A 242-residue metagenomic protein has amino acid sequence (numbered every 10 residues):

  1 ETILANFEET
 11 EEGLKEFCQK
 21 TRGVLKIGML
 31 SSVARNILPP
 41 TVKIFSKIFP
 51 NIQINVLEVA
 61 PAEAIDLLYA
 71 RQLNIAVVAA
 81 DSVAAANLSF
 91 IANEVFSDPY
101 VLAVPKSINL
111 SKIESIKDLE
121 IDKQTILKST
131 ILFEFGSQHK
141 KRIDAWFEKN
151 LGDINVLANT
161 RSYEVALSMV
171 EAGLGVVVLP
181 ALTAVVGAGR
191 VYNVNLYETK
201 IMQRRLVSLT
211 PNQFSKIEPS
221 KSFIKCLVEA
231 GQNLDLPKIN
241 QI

Functional and structural regions predicted by a protein language model:
E1-R22, V77-V78, E229-Q232: Alpha-helical "hinge/linker" immediately C-terminal to small N-terminal DNA-binding modules
R22-A85, L151, T160: Central regulatory/effector-binding core of bacterial HTH transcription factors
V24-G28, A76, A103, I131 (+2 more regions): Short, well-ordered beta-strand segments
I37, A103, V194-P237: A late-sequence structural motif
V59-K128, A181-T183, I201-M202: Acidic, Gly/Pro-rich loop/turn segments at junctions of secondary structure
A60-L73, A79, Q138-V194: Hydrophobic hinge/microswitch elements
A79, L110-K123, L127-N150, K216-I224 (+1 more regions): Secondary-structure junction motif
A85-E94, D98, V165-Q213: Beta-alpha-beta core module
